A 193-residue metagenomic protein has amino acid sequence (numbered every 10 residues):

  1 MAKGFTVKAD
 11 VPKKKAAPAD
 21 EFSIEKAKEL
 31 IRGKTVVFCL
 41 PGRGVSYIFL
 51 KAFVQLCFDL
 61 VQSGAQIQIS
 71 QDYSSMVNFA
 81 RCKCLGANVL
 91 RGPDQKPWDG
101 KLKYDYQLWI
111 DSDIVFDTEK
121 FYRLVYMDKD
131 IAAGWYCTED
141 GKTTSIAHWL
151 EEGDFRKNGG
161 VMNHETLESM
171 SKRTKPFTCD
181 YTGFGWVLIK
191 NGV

Functional and structural regions predicted by a protein language model:
A2-S75: N-proximal low-complexity "stem/linker" segments adjacent to membrane-targeting elements
R43-V45, D72, I114, F121 (+1 more regions): Residue-level marker for beta-strand->alpha-helix junctions and adjacent short loops that shape enzyme
I48-L50, A80, E119: Acidic helix N-cap motif at the loop->helix transition within catalytic regions of sugar-transfer enzymes
A52-Q55, K83, R123: Alpha-helical elements of Rossmann-like donor-binding domains used by nucleotide-donor carbohydrate transfer enzymes
A65, L102, M127: Structured loop/turn residues at beta-strand edges in well-structured enzyme cores
V77-G100: Short, conserved alpha-helix that lines the donor NDP-sugar binding/gating region of sugar-transfer enzymes
D94-V115: Short beta-strand-to-loop acidic/aromatic patch adjacent to the donor-nucleotide binding site
D117-V193: Conserved catalytic core of nucleotide-sugar-dependent glycosyltransferases
